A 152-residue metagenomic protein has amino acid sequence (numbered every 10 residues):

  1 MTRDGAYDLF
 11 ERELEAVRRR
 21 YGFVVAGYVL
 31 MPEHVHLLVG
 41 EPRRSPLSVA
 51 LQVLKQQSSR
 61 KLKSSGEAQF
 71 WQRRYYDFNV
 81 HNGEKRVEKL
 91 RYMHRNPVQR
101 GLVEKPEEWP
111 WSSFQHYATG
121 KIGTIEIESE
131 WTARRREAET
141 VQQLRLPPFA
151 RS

Functional and structural regions predicted by a protein language model:
M1-S152: Short catalytic/metal-binding and nucleic-acid-binding patches
